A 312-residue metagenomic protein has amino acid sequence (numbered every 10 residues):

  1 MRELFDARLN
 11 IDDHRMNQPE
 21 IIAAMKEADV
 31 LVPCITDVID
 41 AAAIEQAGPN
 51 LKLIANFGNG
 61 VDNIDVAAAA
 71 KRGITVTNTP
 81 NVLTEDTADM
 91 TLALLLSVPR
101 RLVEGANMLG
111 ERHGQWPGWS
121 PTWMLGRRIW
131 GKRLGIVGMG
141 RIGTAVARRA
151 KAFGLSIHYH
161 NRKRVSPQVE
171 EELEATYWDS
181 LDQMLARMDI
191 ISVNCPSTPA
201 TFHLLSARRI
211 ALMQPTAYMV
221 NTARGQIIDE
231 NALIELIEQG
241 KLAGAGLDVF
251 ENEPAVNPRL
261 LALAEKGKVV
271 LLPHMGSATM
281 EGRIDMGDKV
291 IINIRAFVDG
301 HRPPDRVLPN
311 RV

Functional and structural regions predicted by a protein language model:
M1-T77, A186, S206, L212: An N-terminal-biased, well-structured beta-alpha scaffold segment characteristic of Rossmann-like dinucleotide-binding
R8, H158, Q226: Conserved beta-strand positions in the Rossmann-like core of class I SAM-dependent methyltransferases
I39-A42, K163-L261: Rossmann-like adenosine-cofactor binding region
L51, W130-R133, A207, T216: Phosphate-coordination loops involved in phosphoryl transfer and adenosine-cofactor binding
R72, V76-T77, A207, T216 (+1 more regions): Rossmann-like dinucleotide-binding domain for NAD(H)/NADP(H)
P80-R133, A145-R148, Y159, P167 (+1 more regions): Phosphate-binding beta-alpha-beta segment of Rossmann-like dinucleotide-binding domains, i.e., the NAD(P)
G135-G138: Conserved N-terminal Rossmann-fold NAD(P)-binding element of oxidoreductases
I142: Hydrophobic/small residue at the entry helix of a nucleotide-binding pocket
